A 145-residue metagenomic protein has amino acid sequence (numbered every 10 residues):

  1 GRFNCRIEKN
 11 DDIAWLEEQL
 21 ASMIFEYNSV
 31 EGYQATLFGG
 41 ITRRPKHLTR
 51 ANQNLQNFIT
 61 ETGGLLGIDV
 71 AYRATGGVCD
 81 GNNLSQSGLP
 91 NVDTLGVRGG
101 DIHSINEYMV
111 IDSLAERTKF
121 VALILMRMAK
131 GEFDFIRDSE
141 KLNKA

Functional and structural regions predicted by a protein language model:
G1-A145: Metal-dependent amide/peptide-bond hydrolase catalytic core, centered on the "pita-bread" metallohydrolase fold
